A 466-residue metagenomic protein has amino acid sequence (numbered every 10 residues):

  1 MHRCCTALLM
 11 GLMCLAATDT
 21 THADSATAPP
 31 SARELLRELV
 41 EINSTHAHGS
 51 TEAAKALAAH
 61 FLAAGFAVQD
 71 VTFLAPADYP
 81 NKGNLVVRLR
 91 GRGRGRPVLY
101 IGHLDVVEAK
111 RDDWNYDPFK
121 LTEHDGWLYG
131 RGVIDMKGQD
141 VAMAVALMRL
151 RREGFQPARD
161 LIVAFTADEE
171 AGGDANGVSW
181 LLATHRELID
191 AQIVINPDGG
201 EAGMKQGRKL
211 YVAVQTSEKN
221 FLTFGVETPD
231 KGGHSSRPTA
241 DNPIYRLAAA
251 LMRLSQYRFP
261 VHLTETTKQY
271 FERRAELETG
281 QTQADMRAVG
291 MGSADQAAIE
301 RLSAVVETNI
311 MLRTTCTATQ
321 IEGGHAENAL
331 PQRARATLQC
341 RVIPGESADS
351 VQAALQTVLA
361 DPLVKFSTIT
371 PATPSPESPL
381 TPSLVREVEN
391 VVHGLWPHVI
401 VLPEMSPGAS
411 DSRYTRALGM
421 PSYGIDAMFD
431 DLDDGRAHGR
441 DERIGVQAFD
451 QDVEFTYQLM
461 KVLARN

Functional and structural regions predicted by a protein language model:
M1-C4: Positively charged n-region of N-terminal signal peptides that target proteins for export
T6-A16: Bacterial N-terminal signal peptides
A16-A17, T21-S25: Boundary at the C-terminal end of the N-terminal hydrophobic targeting segment
D24-R131, K137, L150-R159, L338: Acidic/His- and Gly-rich active-site-bordering loop/insert found across diverse amide/peptide-bond hydrolases
P29-R37, T51-A54, A58, D140 (+10 more regions): Extracytoplasmic/secreted envelope proteins and their assembly/folding machinery, especially bacterial periplasmic
T45-A47, D78-P80, G91-R94, L104-E108 (+4 more regions): Solvent-exposed loop/turn segments at secondary-structure junctions within structured extracellular/periplasmic domains
L128, I134-A213: Acidic/histidine-rich catalytic neighborhood of metal-dependent amide-processing enzymes
G172, G200-S217, F221-E454, K461-N466: Metal-dependent amide/peptide-bond hydrolase catalytic core, centered on the "pita-bread" metallohydrolase fold
